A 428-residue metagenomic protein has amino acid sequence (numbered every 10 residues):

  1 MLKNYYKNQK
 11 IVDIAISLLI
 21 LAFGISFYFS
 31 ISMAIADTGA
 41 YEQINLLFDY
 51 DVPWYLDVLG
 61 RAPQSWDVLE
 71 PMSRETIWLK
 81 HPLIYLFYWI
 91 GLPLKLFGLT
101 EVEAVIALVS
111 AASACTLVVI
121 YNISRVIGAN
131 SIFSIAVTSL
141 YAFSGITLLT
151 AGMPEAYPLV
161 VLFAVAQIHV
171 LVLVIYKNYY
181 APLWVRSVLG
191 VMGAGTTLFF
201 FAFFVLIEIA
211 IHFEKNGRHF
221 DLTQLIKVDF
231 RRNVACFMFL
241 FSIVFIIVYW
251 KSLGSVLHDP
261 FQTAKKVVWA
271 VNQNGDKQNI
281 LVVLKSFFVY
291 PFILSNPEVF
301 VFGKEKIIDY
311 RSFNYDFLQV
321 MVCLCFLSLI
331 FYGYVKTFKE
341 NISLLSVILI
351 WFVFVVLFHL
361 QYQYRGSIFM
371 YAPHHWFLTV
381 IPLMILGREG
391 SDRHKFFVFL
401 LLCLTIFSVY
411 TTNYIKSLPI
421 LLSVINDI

Functional and structural regions predicted by a protein language model:
Q9-V58, W66, A235-L257, T405-N413: Transmembrane signal-anchor helices characteristic of membrane glycosylation enzymes that use polyprenol
E70-L99: Short hydrophobic/aromatic helix or loop-helix immediately within or flanking a transmembrane segment in polytopic
A107-I127, S328-G333: Transmembrane-helix motifs of polytopic, lipid-linked glycan transferases
I120-F143: Transmembrane-helix signature of polytopic, membrane-embedded enzymes that assemble or transfer cell-envelope glycans
G152-Y157: Short acidic/glycine- and proline-prone juxtamembrane loop motifs at membrane-interface regions of multi-pass membrane
L159-K177, P182, L378-P382: Specific aromatic-rich, kink-prone transmembrane helix
Y180-I209, Q224, L404-T405: Membrane-interface alpha helices of multi-pass inner-membrane proteins
P297-D309, D316-N341: Hydrophobic, aromatic-rich transmembrane alpha-helices and their immediate juxtamembrane boundary segments
